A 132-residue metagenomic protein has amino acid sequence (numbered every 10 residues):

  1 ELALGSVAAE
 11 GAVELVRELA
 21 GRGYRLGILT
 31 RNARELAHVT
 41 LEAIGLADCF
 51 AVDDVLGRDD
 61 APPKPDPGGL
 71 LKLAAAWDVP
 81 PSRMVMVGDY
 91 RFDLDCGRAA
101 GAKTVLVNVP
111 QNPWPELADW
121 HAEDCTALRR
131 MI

Functional and structural regions predicted by a protein language model:
E1-E14, R22: Metal-dependent phosphoesterase signature
A3-L4, R25-L26, R58-D59, S82: A generic structural signal for short
A8, L29, P62: Residue-level marker of regulatory loop/turn positions in helix-turn-helix DNA-binding domains and in histidine
V13, R17-E18, A33-R34, H38-I132: Asp-based, Mg2+/Mn2+-dependent phosphohydrolase catalytic module
R22-Y24, R31: Compact structured core domains
